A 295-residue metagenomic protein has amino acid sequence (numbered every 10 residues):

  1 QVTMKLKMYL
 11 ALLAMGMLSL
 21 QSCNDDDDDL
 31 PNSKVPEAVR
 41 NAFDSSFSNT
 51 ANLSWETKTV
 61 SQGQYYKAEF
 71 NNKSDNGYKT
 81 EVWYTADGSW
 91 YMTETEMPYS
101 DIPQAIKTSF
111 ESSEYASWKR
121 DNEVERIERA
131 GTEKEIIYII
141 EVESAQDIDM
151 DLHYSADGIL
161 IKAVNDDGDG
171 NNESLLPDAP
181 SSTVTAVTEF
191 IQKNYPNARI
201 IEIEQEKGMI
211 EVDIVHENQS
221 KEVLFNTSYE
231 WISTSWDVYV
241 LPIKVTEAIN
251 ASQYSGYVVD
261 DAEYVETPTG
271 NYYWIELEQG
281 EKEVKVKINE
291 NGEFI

Functional and structural regions predicted by a protein language model:
Q1-A51, D167-S174: Bacterial Sec-dependent N-terminal signal peptides
E37-D87: Post-signal-peptide N-terminal segment of Sec-exported extracytoplasmic proteins
S45-N52, S113-K119, K193-R199, A251-V258: Short secondary-structure junctions
A51-N72, K119-I140, R199-I214, V258-W274: A cross-family detector of function-defining hotspots
G77-M92, I148-G168, Q219-S233, K282-I295: A short, surface-exposed beta-strand/turn
A86-K119, T227-G256: Long, charged/polar, surface-exposed segments that mediate recognition or autoinhibition
K107, E111, S117, E125-G131 (+4 more regions): Flexible "stalk/tail and boundary" regions
